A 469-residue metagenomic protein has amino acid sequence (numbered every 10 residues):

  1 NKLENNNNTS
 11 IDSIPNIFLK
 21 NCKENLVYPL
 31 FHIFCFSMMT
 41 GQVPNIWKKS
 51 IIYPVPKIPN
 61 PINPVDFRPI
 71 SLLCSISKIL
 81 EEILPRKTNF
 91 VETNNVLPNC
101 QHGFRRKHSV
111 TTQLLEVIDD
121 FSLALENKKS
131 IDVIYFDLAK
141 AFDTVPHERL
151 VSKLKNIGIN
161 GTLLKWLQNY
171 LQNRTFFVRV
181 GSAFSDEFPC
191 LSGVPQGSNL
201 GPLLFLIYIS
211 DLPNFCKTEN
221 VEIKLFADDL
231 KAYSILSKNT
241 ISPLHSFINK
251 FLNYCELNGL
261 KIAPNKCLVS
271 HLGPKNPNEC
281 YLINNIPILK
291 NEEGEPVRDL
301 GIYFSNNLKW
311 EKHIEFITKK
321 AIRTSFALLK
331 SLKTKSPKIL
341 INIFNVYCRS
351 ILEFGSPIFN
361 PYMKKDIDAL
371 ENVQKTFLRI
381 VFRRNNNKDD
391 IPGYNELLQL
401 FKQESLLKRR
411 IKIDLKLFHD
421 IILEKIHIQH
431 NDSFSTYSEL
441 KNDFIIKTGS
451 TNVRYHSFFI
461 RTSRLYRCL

Functional and structural regions predicted by a protein language model:
N1-F34, Q42-V43, I52, N63 (+5 more regions): Short, charged alpha-helical motifs in flexible N/C-terminal segments and linkers
K2-P195, S234-I235: Conserved pre-catalytic core of RNA-dependent polymerases
E4-I17, I52, R68, L84 (+14 more regions): Short, conserved catalytic/metal-binding micro-motifs enriched in Asp/Glu and His
L84-Q101, P202-Y233: Active-site palm subdomain of RNA-directed nucleic acid polymerases
L114, I223, L244, I248 (+5 more regions): Hydrophobic packing residues in well-ordered alpha-helices of helical domains and bundles
D120-L123, F176-F177, D211-T218, A327-K330: Conserved helix-loop functional segments at active or binding sites
S246, K261-E295: Short, conserved micro-motifs composed of acidic
I288-I358: Basic, alpha-helical interaction scaffolds
